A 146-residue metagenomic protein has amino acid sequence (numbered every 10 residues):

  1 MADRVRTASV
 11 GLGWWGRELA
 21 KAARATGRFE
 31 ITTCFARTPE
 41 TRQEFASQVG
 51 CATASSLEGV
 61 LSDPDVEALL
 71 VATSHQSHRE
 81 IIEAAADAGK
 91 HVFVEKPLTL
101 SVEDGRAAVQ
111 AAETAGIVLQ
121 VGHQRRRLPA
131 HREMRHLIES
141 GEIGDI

Functional and structural regions predicted by a protein language model:
M1-V49: N-terminal Rossmann-like dinucleotide-binding module
D3-V5, I117, G144-I146: Nucleotide donor/acceptor-binding cores
G11-L19, L61-L69, A115-I117: A broad helix-preferring feature
E18, E44, G59, A68 (+3 more regions): Alpha-helical elements of Rossmann-like donor-binding domains used by nucleotide-donor carbohydrate transfer enzymes
T26, D63-P64, L128: Acidic-histidine catalytic/liganding microenvironments
G50-L57: Conserved SAM-binding strand-loop segment of SAM-dependent methyltransferases
A68, S74-H75, R79-Q124, G141: Beta-strand-loop-alpha-helix segment that lines the small-molecule cofactor/substrate pocket of alpha/beta enzymes
R125-I146: Predominantly a Rossmann-like dinucleotide-binding segment in NAD(P)-dependent oxidoreductases
